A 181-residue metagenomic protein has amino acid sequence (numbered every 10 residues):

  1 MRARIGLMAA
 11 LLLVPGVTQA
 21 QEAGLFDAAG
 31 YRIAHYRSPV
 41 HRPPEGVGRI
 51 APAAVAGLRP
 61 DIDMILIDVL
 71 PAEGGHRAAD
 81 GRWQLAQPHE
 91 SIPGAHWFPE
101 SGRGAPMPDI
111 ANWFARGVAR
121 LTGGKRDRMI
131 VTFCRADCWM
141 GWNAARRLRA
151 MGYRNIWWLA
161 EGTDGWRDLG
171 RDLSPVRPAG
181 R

Functional and structural regions predicted by a protein language model:
M1-R4: Positively charged n-region of N-terminal signal peptides that target proteins for export
G6-G16: Bacterial N-terminal signal peptides
G16-A53, P60-D61, H76-V131, A136-R181: Rhodanese-like catalytic fold shared by cysteine-dependent sulfurtransferases and DSP/PTP-type phosphatases
V55, D63-L70: Short hydrophobic beta-strand that contains or immediately precedes a catalytic carboxylate
E73: Glycine-rich nucleotide phosphate-binding loop and flanking beta-alpha elements of Rossmann-like dinucleotide-binding
